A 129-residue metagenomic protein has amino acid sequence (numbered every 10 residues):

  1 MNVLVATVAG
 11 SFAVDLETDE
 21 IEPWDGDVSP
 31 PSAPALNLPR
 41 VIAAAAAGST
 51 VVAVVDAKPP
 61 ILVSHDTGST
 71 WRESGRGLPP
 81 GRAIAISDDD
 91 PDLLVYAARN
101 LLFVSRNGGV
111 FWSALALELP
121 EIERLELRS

Functional and structural regions predicted by a protein language model:
M1-S129: Extracellular glycan-interacting surfaces
